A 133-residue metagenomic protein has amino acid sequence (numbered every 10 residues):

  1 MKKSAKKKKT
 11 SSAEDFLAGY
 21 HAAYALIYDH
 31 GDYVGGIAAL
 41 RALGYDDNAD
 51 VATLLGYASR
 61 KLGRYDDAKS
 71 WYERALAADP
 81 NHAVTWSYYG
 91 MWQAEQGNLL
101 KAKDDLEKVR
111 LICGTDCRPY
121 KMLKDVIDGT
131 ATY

Functional and structural regions predicted by a protein language model:
K2-S4, K103-Y133: Terminal, low-structured helical/coil segments at or just beyond the last alpha-helical repeat
S12-Y45, L55: Alpha-helical segment of the N-proximal tetratricopeptide repeat
L17-A18, D50, V84, R118-M122: Start-of-helix register in tetratricopeptide repeats
I27-Y28, R60, A94: Position-specific recognition of the canonical hydrophobic site in helix A of tetratricopeptide repeat
L43-D46, A78, L111-T115: Structural marker of alpha-solenoid helical repeat scaffolds
L54, Y88, M122-V126: Canonical tetratricopeptide repeat
